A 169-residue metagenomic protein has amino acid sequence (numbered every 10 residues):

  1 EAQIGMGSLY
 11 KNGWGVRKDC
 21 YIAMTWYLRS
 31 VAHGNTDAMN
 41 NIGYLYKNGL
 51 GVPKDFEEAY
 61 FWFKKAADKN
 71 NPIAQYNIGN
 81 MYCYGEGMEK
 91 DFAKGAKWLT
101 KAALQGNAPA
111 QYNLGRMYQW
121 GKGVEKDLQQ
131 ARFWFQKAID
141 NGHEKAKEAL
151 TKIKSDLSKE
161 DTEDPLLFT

Functional and structural regions predicted by a protein language model:
Q3, N12-W14, D19, A32-N35 (+9 more regions): Short helix-capping/linker turns of helical repeat alpha-solenoids
Q3-N12, N41-N48, N77-Y84, N113-W120 (+1 more regions): Hydrophobic face of amphipathic alpha-helices that form TPR/SEL1-like repeat modules and related alpha-solenoid
K126-E144, T151: TPR/TPR-like (Sel1-like) alpha-helical repeat modules
N141-T169: Terminal, low-structured helical/coil segments at or just beyond the last alpha-helical repeat
